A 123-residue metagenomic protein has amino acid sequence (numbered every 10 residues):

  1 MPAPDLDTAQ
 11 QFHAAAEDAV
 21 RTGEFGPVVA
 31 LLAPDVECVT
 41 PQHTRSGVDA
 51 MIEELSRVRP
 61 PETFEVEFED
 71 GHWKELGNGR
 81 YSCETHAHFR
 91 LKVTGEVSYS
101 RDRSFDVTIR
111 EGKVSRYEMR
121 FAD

Functional and structural regions predicted by a protein language model:
M1-P34: Short, low-complexity N-terminal intrinsically disordered segments enriched in polar/charged residues
H13-A16, V20, L32, M51 (+3 more regions): Hydrophobic alpha-helical core bundles mediating ligand binding, dimerization, or RNAP-core interactions
F25-V29, A33-L76: A solvent-exposed, acidic/Ser-Thr-rich amphipathic alpha-helical stretch
Q42-H43, Y81, T94-V97: Short, solvent-exposed loop/turn segments at secondary-structure boundaries
P61-T63, H88-Y99: Short, cysteine-centered beta-strand-loop-beta hairpins and adjacent loop/turn segments enriched in charged/polar
V66-F68, E84, S98-F105: Short, surface-exposed coil-to-beta transition loops
G77-F89: A short hydrophobic beta-strand element
R80, S100-D123: Short beta-strand edge/turn micro-motifs at domain boundaries
